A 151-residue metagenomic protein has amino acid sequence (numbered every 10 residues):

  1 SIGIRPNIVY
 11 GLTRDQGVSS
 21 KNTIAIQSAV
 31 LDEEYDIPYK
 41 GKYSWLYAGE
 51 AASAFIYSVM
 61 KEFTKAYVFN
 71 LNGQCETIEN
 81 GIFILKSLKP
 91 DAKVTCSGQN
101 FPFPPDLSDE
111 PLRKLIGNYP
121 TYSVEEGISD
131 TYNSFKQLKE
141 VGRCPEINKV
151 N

Functional and structural regions predicted by a protein language model:
S1-Y43, A48-E50: NAD(P)-dependent short-chain dehydrogenase/reductase
P38-G41, W45-N151: C-terminal substrate-binding subdomain of Rossmann-fold SDR/epimerase-dehydratase oxidoreductases
